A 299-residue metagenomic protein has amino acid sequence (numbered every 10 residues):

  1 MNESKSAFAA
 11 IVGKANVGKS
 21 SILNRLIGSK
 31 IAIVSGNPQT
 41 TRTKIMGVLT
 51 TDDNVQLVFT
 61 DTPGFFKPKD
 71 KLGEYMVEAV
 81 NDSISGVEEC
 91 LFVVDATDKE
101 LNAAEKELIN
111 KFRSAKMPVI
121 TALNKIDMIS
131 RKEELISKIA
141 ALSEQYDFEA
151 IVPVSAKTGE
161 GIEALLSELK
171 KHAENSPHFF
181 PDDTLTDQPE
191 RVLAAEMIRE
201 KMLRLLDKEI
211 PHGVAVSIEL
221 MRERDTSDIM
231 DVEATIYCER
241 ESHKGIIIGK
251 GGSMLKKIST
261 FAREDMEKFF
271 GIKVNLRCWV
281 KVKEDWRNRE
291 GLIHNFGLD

Functional and structural regions predicted by a protein language model:
M1-E89, V94, T235: Conserved G1/Walker A P-loop phosphate-binding module
A10, N24, T43, G47 (+13 more regions): Solvent-exposed alpha-helical segments within well-ordered globular domains of core cellular machineries
G18, G161, M254: Conserved glycine(s) of the Walker
S29, V48, D52, P68 (+9 more regions): Conserved, well-folded catalytic cores of nucleic-acid-processing and energy-transducing macromolecular machines
T41, F66-K67, E100, I129-S130 (+1 more regions): Catalytic P-loop NTPase motifs of RecA-like helicase/translocase cores
D53-N54, Y75-I151, R222-S227: Conserved C-terminal guanine-recognition region of P-loop GTPase G domains, centered on the G4
M117-I120, D127-E190: Canonical P-loop GTPase G-domain recognition
E190-D299: P-loop NTP-binding site
